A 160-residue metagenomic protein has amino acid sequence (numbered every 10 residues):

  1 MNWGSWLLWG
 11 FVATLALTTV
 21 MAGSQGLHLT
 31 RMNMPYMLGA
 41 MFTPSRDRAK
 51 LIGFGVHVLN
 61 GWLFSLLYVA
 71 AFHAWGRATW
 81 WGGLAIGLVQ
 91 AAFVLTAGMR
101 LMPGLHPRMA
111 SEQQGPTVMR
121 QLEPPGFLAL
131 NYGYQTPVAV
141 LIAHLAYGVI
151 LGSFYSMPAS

Functional and structural regions predicted by a protein language model:
M1-S160: Juxtamembrane/disordered regions of integral membrane proteins
